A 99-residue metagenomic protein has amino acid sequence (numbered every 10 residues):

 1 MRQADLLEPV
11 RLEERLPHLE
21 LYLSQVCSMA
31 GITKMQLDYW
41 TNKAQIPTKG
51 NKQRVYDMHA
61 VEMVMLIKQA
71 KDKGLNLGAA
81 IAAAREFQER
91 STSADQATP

Functional and structural regions predicted by a protein language model:
M1-S28, N42-P47, M58-P99: Arg/Lys-rich, alpha-helical DNA-contact motif
M35: Key DNA-contact positions within bacterial/archaeal DNA-binding proteins
K49-V55: Short, Lys/Arg-rich nucleic-acid/phosphate-binding segment
